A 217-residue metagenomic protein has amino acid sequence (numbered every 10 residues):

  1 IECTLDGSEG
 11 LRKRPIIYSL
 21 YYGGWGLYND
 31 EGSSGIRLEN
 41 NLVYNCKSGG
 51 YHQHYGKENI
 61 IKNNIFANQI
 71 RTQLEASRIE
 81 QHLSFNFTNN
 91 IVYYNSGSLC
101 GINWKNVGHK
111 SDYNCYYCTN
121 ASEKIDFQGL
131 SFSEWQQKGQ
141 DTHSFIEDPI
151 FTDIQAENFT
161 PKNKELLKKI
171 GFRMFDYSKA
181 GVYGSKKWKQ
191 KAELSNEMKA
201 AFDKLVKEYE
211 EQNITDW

Functional and structural regions predicted by a protein language model:
I1-G26, N68-H82, G129-K138: Acidic/polar low-complexity surface segments
C3-T4, P15, N41, C46 (+3 more regions): Consensus "Asn ladder" position of solenoid repeat domains
T4-S8, E80-W217: Acidic, glycine- and Ser/Thr-rich low-complexity intrinsically disordered tracts in extracellular/secreted proteins
L5, E31-S33, L42, Y55 (+1 more regions): Short, flexible loop/turn elements at secondary-structure junctions
L5-S8, S19-G24, G35, N45 (+7 more regions): Residues in short coils/turns that link rungs of repeat/solenoid architectures in beta-rich domains
S8-G10, S19-Y21, S34-I36, N45-C46 (+6 more regions): Flexible loop/turn segments at secondary-structure boundaries
R12, Y28, G32-S33, L38 (+9 more regions): Parallel beta-helix/beta-solenoid
